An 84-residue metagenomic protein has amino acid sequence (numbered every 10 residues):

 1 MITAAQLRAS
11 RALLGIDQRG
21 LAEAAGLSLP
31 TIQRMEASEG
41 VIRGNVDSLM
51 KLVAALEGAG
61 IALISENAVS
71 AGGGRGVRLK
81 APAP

Functional and structural regions predicted by a protein language model:
M1-A12, V53: A short, Lys/Arg-rich alpha-helix, primarily the initiator
I2, R43-M50, G72: Residues at secondary-structure transition points
Q6, T31-R34, G76: Residue-level recognition of specific faces of alpha-helices
L7-G20, A81-P82: Short basic helix-loop element that most often maps to the first helix and adjoining turn of HTH DNA-binding modules
S10, A24, M35: Residues in the recognition helix of alpha-helical DNA-binding motifs
G26, V46-L63: DNA major-groove recognition helix of helix-turn-helix/homeodomain DNA-binding modules
L27-G44: Recognition helix of helix-turn-helix/homeodomain-like DNA-binding domains that insert into the DNA major groove
G58-P84: Short, charged recognition helix plus adjacent turn of helix-turn-helix-like nucleic-acid-binding domains
